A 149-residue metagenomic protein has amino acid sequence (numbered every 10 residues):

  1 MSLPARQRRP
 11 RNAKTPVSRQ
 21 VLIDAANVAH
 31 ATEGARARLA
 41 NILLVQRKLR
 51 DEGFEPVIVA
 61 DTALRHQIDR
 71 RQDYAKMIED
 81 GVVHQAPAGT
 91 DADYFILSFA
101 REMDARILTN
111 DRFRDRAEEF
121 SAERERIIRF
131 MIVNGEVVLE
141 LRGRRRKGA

Functional and structural regions predicted by a protein language model:
M1-R19: Acidic, polar low-complexity linker/tail segments
R19-V21, V28-G34, L43-A149: Nuclease catalytic cores that cleave nucleic-acid phosphodiester bonds, predominantly acidic two-metal-ion
